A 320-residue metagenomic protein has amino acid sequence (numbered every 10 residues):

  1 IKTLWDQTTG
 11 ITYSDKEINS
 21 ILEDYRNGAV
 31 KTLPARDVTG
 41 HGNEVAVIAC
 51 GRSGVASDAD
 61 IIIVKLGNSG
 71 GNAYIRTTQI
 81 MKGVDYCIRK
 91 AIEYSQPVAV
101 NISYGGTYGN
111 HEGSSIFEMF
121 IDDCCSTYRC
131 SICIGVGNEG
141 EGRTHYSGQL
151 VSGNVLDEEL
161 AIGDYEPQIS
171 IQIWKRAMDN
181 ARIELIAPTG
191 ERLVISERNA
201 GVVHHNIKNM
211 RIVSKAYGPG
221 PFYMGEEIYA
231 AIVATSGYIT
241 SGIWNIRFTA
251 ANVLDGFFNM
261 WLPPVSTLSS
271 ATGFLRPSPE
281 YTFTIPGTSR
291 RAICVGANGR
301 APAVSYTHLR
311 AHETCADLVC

Functional and structural regions predicted by a protein language model:
I1-N43, Y94, T189-W244, F248-P263: Active-site core segment of subtilase-fold serine proteases
I1-T78, S95, A99, T127-R129 (+5 more regions): Subtilisin-like serine protease catalytic core
I88-H111, G135-V136: Short acidic, glycine-rich surface-loop motifs adjacent to enzyme active sites
I116-R129: Catalytic-core regions built around general acid/base machinery
S126-T127, I132, E139-D179: Secreted peptidase-domain scaffold signal
D164-E166, W174-V202: Acidic, Ser/Thr/Pro-rich low-complexity intrinsically disordered segments
N252-F283: Exposed low-complexity, polar/acidic, P/S/T/G-rich flexible segments that act as propeptides, protease-susceptible
T307-T314: Conserved small/polar residues in nucleotide/adenosyl-binding loops
